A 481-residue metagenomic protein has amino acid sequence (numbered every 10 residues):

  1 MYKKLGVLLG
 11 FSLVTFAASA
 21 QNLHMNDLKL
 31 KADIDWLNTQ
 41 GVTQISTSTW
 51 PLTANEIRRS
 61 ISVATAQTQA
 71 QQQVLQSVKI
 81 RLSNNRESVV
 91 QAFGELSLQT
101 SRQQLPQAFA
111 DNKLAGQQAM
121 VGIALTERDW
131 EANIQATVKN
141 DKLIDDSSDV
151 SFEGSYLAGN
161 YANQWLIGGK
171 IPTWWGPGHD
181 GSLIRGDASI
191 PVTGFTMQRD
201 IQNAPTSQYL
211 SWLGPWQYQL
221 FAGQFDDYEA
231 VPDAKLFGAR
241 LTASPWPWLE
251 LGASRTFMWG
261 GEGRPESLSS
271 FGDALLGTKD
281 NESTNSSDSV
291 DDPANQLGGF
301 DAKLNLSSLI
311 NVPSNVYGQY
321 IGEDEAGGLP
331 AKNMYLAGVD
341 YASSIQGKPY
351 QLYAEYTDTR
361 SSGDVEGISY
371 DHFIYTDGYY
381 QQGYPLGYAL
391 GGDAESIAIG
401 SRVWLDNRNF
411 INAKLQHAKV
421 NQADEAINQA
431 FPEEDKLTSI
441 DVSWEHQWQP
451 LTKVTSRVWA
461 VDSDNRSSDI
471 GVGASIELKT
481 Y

Functional and structural regions predicted by a protein language model:
S12-A17: N-terminal signal peptide c-region/cleavage motif recognized by signal peptidases
A18-D111: N-terminal periplasmic/intermembrane-space "pro-region" immediately following the signal or transit peptide
L23, S46-W50, T68-A70, I80-A92 (+9 more regions): Short loop/turn motifs that connect adjacent beta-strands in outer-membrane beta-barrel proteins
T47, P106-N112, K142-D146, L183-G186 (+6 more regions): Outer-membrane beta-barrel domain signature
L98-Q104, E127-D129, V138-K142, Y161-N163 (+12 more regions): Transmembrane beta-strands of outer-membrane beta-barrel pores
N112-A119, S147-S155, A188-Q198, D233-F237 (+5 more regions): Residues that define the transmembrane beta-barrel architecture of outer-membrane proteins
G194, L241, H446, S467-Y481: Outer-membrane beta-barrel "beta-signal"
G194-Y375, I399, I411, K419-A426 (+1 more regions): Signature for the C-terminal beta-barrel architecture of outer-membrane proteins
